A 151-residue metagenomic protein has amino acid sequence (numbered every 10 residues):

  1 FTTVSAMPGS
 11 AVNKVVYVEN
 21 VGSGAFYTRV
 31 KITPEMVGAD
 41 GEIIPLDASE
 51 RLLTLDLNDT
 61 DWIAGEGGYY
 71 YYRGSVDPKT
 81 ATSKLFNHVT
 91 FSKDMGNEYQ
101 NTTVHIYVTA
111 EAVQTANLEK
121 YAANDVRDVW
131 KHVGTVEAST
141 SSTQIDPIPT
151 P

Functional and structural regions predicted by a protein language model:
F1-P151: Long, small/polar-residue-biased beta-strand-and-loop interaction regions
